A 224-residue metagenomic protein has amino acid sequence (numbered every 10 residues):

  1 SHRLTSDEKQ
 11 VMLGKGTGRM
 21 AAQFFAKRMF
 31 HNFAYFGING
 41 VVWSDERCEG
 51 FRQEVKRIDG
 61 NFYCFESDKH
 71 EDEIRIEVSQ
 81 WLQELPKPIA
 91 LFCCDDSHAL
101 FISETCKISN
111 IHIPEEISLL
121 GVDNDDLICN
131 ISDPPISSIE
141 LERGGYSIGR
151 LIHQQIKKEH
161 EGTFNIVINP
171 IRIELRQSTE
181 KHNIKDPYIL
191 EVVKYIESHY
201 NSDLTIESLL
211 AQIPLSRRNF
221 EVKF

Functional and structural regions predicted by a protein language model:
S6-D7, G14, R19, A26 (+1 more regions): Flexible loop/turn connectors
A21, F25, I102, V192-I196 (+2 more regions): Short hydrophobic clusters on alpha-helical segments that form packing/core surfaces in small helical domains
A21-F62, T163-E180: An alpha-beta-alpha
E46-I58, F101-S109, K223: Alpha-helical structural signal in soluble globular domains
E66, N165-I166, P170-K194, S198 (+1 more regions): Short, Lys/Arg-enriched, Trp-marked, Pro/Gly-tolerant hinge/linker segments that flank
H199-L204: Short helix/strand-capping hinge loops at secondary-structure junctions that flank key functional elements
E207-F224: Basic/polar phosphate-binding segments, predominantly the helix-turn-helix DNA-binding elements of transcriptional
